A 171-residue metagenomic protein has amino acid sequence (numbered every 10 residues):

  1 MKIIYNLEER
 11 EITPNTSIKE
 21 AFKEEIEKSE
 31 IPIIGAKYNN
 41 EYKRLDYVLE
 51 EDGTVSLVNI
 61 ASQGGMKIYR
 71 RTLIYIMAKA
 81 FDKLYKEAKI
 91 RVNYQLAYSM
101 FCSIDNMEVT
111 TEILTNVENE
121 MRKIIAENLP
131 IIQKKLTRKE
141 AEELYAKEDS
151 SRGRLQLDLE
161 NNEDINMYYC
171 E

Functional and structural regions predicted by a protein language model:
Y5-E8, K37-N40, D105: Short strand-turn-strand beta-turns centered on an Asx-Gly dipeptide
N6-T16: Short, contiguous acidic and Ser/Thr-rich linear segments
T16-K28: Short amphipathic, charge-patterned alpha-helical segments
F22, M66-L84, R91: Active/ligand-binding-proximal structured segments within catalytic/core domains that scaffold catalytic residues
P32-Y47: Short acidic beta-strand-loop surface patches of small beta-rich interaction domains
E51-V55: Loop/turn positions that initiate beta-strands
Y94-C102: Short, conserved phosphate-binding/catalytic loop or strand-edge motifs used in phosphoryl-/nucleotidyl-transfer
L96, N106-E171: Non-catalytic interaction/regulatory segments
